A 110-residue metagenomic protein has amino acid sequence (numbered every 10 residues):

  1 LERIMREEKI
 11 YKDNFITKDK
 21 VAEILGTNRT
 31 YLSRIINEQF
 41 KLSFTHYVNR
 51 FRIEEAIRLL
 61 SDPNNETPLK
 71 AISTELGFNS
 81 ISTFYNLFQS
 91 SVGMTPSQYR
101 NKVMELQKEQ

Functional and structural regions predicted by a protein language model:
L1-Q110: Cytosolic nucleotide-binding catalytic cores of signal-transduction proteins
